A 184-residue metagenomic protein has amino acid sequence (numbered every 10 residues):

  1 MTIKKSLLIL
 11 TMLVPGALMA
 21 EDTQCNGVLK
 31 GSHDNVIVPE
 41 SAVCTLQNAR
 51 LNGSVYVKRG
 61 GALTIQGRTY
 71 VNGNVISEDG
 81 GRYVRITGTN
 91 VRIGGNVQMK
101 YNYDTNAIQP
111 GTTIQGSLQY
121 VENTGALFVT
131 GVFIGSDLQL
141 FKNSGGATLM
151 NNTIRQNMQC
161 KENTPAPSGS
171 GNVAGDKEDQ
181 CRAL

Functional and structural regions predicted by a protein language model:
M1-I3: N-terminal secretory signal peptides that target proteins for export/translocation
K5-V14: Sec-dependent N-terminal signal peptides
P15-A20: N-terminal signal peptide c-region/cleavage motif recognized by signal peptidases
E21-T23, N74-S77, Q156-C160, L184: Sequence-structural signature of mature extracellular/luminal beta-sheet repeat domains, prominently beta-propellers
G27, D34-V36, A42, Q47 (+18 more regions): The right-handed parallel beta-helix/beta-solenoid scaffold, focusing on the short coil/turn and N-cap positions
G27-V28, A183: Solvent-exposed adhesion/ligand-recognition segments of exported proteins
S170-L184: Short, low-complexity, Pro/Ser/Thr/Gly-rich segments in the mature regions of secreted, periplasmic
